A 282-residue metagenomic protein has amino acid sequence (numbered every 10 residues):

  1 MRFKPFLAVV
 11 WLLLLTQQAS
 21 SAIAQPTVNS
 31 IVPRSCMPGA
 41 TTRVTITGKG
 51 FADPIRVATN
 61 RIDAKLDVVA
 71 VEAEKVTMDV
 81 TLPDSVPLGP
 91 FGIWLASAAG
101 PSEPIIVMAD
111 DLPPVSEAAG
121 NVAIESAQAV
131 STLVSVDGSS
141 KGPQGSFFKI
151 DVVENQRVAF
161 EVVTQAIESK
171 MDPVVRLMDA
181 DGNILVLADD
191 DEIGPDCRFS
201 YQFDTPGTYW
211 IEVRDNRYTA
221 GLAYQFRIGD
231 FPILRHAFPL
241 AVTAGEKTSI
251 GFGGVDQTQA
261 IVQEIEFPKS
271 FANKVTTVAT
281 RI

Functional and structural regions predicted by a protein language model:
M1-F3: N-terminal secretory signal peptides that target proteins for export/translocation
P5-A8, V162: Generic detector of N-terminal low-structure segments
L7-Q18: Bacterial N-terminal signal peptides
Q25-K75, D84, A98, G138-I282: Acidic, Ser/Thr/Pro-rich low-complexity intrinsically disordered segments
S85-G89: Solvent-exposed loop/turn motifs of extracellular immunoglobulin-like beta-sandwich domains
P90-W94, P104-V107: Hydrophobic or amphipathic alpha-helical targeting/insertion segments
I105-T132: Predominantly extracellular/luminal regions of secreted and cell-surface proteins, especially disulfide-bonded
